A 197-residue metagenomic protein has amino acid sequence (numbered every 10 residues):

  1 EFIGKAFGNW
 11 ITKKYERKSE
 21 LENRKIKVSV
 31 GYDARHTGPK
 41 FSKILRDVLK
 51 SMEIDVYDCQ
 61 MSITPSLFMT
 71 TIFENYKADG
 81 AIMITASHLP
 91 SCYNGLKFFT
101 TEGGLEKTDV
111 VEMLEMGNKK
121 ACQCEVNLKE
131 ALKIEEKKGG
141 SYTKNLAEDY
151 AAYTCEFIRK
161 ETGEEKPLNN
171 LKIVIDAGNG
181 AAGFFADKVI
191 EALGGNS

Functional and structural regions predicted by a protein language model:
E1-D47, S51-M52, E136-I173: An N-terminal, well-structured beta->alpha segment
G8, Y15-T101: Ferredoxin-reductase
I11, T71, G117-K120: Hydrophobic residues in alpha-helical segments
N94-S197: Gly/Ser/Thr-enriched, mixed-charge loops and adjacent short helices that form phosphate/oxyanion-binding elements
